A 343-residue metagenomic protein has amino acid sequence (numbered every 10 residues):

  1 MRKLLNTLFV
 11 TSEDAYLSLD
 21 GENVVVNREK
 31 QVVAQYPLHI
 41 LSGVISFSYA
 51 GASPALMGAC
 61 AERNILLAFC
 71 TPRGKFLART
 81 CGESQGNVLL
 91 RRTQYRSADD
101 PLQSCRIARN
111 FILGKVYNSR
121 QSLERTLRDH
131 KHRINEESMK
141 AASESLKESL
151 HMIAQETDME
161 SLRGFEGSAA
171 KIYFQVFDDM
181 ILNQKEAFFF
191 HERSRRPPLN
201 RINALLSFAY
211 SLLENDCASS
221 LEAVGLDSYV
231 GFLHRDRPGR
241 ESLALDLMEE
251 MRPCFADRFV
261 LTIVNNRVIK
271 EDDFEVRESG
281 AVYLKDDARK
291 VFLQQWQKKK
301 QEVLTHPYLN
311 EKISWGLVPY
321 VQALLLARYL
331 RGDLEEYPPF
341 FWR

Functional and structural regions predicted by a protein language model:
M1-L19, E29, Q35, N87-Y229 (+1 more regions): Active-site helix-to-loop segments that bind/position phosphate- or nucleotide-bearing substrates and donors across
D14, V33-A34, Y49, A55-M57: Catalytic micro-motifs at enzyme active sites that drive phosphoryl/nucleotidyl and oxygen chemistry
D20, E29, S46-Y49, C70-P72: Acidic/polar N-terminal loop/beta-strand segments that form early-domain functional surfaces
V24-V25: Hydrophobic residues embedded in beta-strands of well-ordered beta-sheets
H39-A52: Extracellular/luminal Protease-associated
S42, P54, G58, S211: Short alpha-helical basic/polar micro-motif
A52-P54, G58-F111, R120: Phosphate- and other anionic-substrate recognition elements at nucleic-acid/protein interfaces
